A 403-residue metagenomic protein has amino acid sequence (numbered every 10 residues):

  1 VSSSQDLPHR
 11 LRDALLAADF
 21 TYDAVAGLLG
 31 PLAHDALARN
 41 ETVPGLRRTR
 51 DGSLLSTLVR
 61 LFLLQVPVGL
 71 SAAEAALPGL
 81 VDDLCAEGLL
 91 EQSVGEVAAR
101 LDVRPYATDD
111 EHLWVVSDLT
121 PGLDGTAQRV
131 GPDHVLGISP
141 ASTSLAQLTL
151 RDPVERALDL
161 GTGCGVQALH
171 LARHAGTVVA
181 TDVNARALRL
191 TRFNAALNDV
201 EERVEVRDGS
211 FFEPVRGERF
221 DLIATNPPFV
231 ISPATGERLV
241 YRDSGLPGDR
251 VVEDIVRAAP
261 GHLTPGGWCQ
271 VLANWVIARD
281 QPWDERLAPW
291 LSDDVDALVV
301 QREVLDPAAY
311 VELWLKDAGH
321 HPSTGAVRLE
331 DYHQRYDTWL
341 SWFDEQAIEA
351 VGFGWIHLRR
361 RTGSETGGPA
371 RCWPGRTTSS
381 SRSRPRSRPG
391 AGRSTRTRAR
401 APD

Functional and structural regions predicted by a protein language model:
S2-T57, R104, L123-G125, G363-D403: Acidic, low-complexity/disordered tracts enriched in E/D and polar residues
L46-C85: Low-complexity, highly charged intrinsically disordered N-terminal segments that act as targeting/localization
G69-H134: Non-catalytic substrate-recognition/targeting regions of SAM-dependent transferases
A73, L145, N226, I255: Residue-level signal for inorganic ion chemistry
S139-T225: Conserved SAM/SAH cofactor-binding pocket of Class I
N184, G248-Q301: Conserved Class I SAM-dependent methyltransferase catalytic core
A185, T225-D254: Mobile active-site "lid"/loop adjacent to the S-adenosyl-L-methionine
D296-D403: Rossmann-like AdoMet/SAM-dependent catalytic core
